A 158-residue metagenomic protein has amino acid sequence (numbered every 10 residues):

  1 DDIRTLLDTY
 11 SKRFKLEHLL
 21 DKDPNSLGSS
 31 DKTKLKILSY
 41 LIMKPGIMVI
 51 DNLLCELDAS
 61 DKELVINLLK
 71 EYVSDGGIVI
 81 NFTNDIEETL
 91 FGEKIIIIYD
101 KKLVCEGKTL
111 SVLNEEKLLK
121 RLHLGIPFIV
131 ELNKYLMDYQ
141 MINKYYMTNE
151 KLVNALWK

Functional and structural regions predicted by a protein language model:
D2-L19: Conserved ABC ATPase "signature" region
D23-L27: Conserved ABC ATPase signature
I37: Hydrophobic anchor residue at the start of the ABC signature
D51, L57-D58: ABC-family nucleotide-binding domains
F82-N84: H-loop/switch region of ABC-family ATPase nucleotide-binding domains
L90-I97: Conserved catalytic segment of ABC-fold P-loop ATPases
K102-I129: Conserved beta-strand-loop-alpha-helix hinge in the C-terminal portion of ABC ATPase nucleotide-binding domains
